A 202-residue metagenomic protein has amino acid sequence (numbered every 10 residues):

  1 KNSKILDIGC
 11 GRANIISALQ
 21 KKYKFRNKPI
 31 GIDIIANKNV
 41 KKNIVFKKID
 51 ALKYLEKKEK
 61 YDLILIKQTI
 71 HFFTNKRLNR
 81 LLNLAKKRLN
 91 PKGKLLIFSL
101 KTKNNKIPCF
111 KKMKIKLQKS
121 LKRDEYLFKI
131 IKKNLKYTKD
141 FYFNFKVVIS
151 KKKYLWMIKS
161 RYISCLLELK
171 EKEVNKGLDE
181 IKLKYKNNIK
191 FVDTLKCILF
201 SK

Functional and structural regions predicted by a protein language model:
K4, G93-K94: Short glycine-centered segments of the SAM/dcSAM-binding site in methyltransferase folds
L6, G11-Y54: Class I SAM-dependent methyltransferase SAM/SAH-binding core
L65: A conserved beta-strand element that flanks and buttresses the S-adenosyl-L-methionine
Q68-T69: Short catalytic micro-motifs in class I SAM-dependent methyltransferases
N79-P91: A short glycine-rich, Lys/Arg-flanked "PGG" loop and its adjoining helix->strand segment in the class I
L96-K122: Conserved class I S-adenosyl-L-methionine
S120-N134: Short alpha-helix
K139-K202: Conserved Class I S-adenosyl-L-methionine
